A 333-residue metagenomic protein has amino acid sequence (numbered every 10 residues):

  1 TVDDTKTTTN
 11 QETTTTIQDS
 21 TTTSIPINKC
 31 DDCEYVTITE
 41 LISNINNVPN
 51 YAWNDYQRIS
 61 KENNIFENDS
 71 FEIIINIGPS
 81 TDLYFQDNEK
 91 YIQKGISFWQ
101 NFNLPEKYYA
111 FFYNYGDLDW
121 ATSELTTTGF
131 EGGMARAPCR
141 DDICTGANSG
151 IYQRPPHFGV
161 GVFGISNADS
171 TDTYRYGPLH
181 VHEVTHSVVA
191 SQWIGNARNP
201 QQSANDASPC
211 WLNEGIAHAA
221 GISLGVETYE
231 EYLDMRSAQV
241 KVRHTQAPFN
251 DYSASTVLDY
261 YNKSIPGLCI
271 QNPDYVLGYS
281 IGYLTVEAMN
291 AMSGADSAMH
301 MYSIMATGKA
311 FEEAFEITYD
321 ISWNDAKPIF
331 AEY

Functional and structural regions predicted by a protein language model:
K6, Q18-T173, G177-P178, D206 (+2 more regions): Non-catalytic architectural context of zinc metalloproteases
T81-N88, D169-V181, S191, D206-E214 (+4 more regions): Solvent-exposed, acidic/flexible segments
E89-Q93, V181-T185, E214-G221, Y283-E287 (+3 more regions): Extracytoplasmic/secreted envelope proteins and their assembly/folding machinery, especially bacterial periplasmic
G95-N103, E183-V184, V188-W193, A220-T228 (+5 more regions): Sec/Tat-exported extracytoplasmic proteins
S97-N114, G195-P200, Y229-M235, S297-I304: Surface-exposed patches in mature extracellular/periplasmic domains of secreted proteins
A137-Y152, F163-I165, I194-A204, F249-P273 (+1 more regions): Surface-exposed intrinsically disordered loops and tails
C144-H244: Zinc-dependent metallopeptidase catalytic helix centered on the HExxH motif and its immediate flanking segment
K241-N324: Active-site-proximal alpha-helical
